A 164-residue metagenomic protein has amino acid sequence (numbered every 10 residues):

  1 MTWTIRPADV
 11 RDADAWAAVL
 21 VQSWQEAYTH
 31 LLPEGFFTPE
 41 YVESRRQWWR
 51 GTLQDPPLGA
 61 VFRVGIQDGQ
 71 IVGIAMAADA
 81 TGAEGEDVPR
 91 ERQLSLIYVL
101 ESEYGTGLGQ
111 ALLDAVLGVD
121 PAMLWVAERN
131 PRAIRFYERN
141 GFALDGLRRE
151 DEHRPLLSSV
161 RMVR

Functional and structural regions predicted by a protein language model:
W3, P7-A13, A18-L31, F36-Y104 (+1 more regions): Acetyl-CoA-dependent GNAT
Q22, E26, G118, A143-L144 (+1 more regions): Conserved amphipathic alpha-helical interaction elements at protein-protein interfaces in regulatory, energy-coupling
V42, G82, W125, E152-P155: Acidic pyrophosphate-coordinating catalytic loop
A60, L156-R161: Short hydrophobic/aromatic beta-strand or adjacent loop that forms the aromatic wall/cage of a ligand/substrate-binding
Q110-A111, R129-S158: Conserved active-site alpha-helix within GNAT-family acetyltransferase domains
G118-R129: Conserved GNAT acetyl-CoA-binding A-motif
